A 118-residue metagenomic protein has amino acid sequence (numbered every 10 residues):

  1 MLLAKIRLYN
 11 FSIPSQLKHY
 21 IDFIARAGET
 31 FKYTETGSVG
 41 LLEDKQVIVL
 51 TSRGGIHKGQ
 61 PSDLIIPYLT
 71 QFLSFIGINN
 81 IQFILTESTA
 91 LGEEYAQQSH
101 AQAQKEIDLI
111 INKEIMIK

Functional and structural regions predicted by a protein language model:
M1-P67: Helix-loop-strand module that forms the ligand-binding subsite of alpha/beta enzymes
G59-K118: Glycine-rich phosphate/pyrophosphate-binding loop and the adjoining helix
